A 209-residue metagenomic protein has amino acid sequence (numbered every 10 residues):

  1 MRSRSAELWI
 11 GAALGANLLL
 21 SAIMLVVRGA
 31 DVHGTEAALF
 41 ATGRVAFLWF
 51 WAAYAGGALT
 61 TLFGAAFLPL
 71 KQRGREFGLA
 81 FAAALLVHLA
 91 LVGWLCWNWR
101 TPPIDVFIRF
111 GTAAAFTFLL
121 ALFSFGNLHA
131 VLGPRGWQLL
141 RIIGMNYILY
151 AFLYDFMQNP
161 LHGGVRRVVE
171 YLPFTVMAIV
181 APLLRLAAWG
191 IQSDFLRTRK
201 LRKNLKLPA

Functional and structural regions predicted by a protein language model:
M1-A209: Membrane-embedded alpha-helical bundles that constitute the cytochrome b-like, heme-associated redox core of multi-pass
